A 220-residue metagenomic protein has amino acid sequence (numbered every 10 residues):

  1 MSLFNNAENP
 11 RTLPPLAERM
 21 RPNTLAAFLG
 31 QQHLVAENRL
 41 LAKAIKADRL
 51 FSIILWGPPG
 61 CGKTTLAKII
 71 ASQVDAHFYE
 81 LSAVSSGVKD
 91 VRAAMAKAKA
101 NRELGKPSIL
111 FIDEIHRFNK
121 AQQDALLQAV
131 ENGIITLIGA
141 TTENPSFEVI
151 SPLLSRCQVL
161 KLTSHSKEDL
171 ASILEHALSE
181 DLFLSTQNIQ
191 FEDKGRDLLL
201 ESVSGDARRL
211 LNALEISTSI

Functional and structural regions predicted by a protein language model:
M1-L13, K43-S82, K97-K99, L127-N132: Walker A/P-loop
T12-A36, E80: Dynamic helix-loop-helix/coil hinge segments at AAA+ ATPase domain boundaries and subdomain interfaces
L34-R39, A76-I109, K120: Short glycine-rich substrate-engagement loop in P-loop NTPases that contacts/grips substrate
A42-K46, I112, H116-S155: Conserved catalytic/switch belt of AAA+ P-loop NTPases
G57, Y79-G87, T141-T142, L162: A short hydrophobic beta-strand->loop->alpha-helix junction that borders the nucleotide-binding pocket of P-loop NTPases
S82-V84, Q158-A171: Conserved AAA+ ATPase "SRH/arginine-finger" region at the nucleotide-binding site
R156, D169-S185: Conserved AAA+ ATPase "sensor/coupling" helix adjacent to the nucleotide-binding pocket
D197-S202, R208-I220: C-terminal helical "lid" of AAA+/P-loop NTPase domains
